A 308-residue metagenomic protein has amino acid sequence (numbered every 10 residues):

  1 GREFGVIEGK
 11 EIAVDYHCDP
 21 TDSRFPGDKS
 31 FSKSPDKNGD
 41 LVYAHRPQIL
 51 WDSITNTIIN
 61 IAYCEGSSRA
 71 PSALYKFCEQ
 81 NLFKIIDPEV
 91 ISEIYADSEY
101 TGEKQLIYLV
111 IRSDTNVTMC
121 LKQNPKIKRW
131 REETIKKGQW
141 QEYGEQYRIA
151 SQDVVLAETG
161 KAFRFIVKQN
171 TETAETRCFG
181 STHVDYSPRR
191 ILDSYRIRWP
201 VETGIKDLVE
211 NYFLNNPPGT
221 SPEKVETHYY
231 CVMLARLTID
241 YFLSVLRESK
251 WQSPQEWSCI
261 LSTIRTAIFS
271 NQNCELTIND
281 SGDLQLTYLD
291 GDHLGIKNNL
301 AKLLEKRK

Functional and structural regions predicted by a protein language model:
G1-W51: Active-site-proximal, Lys/Arg-enriched surface segment that forms a nucleic-acid-binding/basic interface patch
E8-D22, N56, I91-T101, V117 (+4 more regions): Short, conserved catalytic/metal-binding motifs centered on acidic residues
D22-F31, K104-Y108, R129-E133: Short acidic, glycine/serine/threonine-rich loops at helix termini
D36-D87, T176-R177: Electropositive, glycine- and tryptophan-enriched low-complexity nucleic-acid-binding patches
E65-R129: Domain-level cores of phosphate- or acyl-group-handling catalytic modules
R112-T203, L208-V209, N299-K308: An anionic, glycine-rich sequence signature occurring as long contiguous blocks
G138-L156, A235-K308: A short, flexible helix-boundary coil/loop motif
S187-Y195, E210-T227, L246-W251: Short, solvent-exposed helix-loop connector elements
